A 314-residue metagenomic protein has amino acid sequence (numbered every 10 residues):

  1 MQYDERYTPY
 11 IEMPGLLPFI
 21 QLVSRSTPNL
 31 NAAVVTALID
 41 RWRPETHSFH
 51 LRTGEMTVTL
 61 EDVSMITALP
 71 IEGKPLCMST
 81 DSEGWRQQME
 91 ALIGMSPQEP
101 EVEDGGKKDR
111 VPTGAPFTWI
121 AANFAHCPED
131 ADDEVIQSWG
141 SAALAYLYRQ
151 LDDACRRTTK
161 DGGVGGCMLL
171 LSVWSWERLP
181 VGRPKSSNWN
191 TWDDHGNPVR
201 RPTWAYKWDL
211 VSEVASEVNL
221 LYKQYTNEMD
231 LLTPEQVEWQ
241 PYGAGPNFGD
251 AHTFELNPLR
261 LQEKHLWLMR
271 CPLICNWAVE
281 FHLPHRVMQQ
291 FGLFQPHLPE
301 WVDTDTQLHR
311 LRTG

Functional and structural regions predicted by a protein language model:
M1-G314: Structural stabilizers in ordered domains
